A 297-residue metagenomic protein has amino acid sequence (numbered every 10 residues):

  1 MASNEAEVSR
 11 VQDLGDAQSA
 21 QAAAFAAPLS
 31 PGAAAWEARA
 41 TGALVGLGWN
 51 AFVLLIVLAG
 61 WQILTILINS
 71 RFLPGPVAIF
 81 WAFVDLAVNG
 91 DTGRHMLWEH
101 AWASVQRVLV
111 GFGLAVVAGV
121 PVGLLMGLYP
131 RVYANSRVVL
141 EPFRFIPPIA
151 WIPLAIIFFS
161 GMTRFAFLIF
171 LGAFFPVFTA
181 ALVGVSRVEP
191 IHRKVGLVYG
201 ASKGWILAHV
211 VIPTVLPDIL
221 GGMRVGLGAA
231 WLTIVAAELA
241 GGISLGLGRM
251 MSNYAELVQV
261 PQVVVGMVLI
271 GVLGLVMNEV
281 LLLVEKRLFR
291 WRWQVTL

Functional and structural regions predicted by a protein language model:
M1-V53, E279-L297: Transmembrane alpha-helical segments of polytopic membrane transport and secretion proteins
A35-R39, L67-G113: Periplasmic/extracellular loop-to-transmembrane helix junction in inner-membrane transport proteins
I63, L67, L124, R131-V138 (+6 more regions): Membrane-spanning helices that line or support transport/gating and their immediate boundary helices in channels
V110-L140: Transmembrane-helix boundary motif in ABC transporter permease subunits
R137, E141-P176, V183-G184: Generic hydrophobic transmembrane alpha-helix motif, especially the helices
F167-L171, G204-A236, V265, L269-I270: Transmembrane alpha-helices
A180-G222, M251: Short cytoplasmic-facing helical segments at TM-TM junctions of multi-pass membrane proteins
L247-E285: Hydrophobic alpha-helical transmembrane segments of polytopic membrane proteins
